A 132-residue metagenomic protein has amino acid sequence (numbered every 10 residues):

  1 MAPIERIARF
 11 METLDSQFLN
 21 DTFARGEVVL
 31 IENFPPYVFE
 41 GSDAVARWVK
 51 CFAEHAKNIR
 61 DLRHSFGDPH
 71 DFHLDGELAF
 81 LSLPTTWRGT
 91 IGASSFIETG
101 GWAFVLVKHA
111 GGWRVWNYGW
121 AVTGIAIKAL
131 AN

Functional and structural regions predicted by a protein language model:
M1-D15: Short, aromatic-enriched amphipathic alpha-helices that serve as compact interaction elements
S16-D71: A solvent-exposed, acidic/Ser-Thr-rich amphipathic alpha-helical stretch
L30-E32, A79-G89: Short, well-ordered beta-strand segments in beta-rich or mixed alpha/beta enzyme and ligand-binding folds
N58, R88-I97: Short, cysteine-centered beta-strand-loop-beta hairpins and adjacent loop/turn segments enriched in charged/polar
F66-F72, T85-W87, G101-V107: Hydrophobic/aromatic beta-strand elements that line small-molecule binding cavities or substrate pockets in beta-rich
D71-F80, L106-R114: A short, structured loop/turn motif at beta-sheet edges
I97-L130: Short beta-strand edge/turn micro-motifs at domain boundaries
